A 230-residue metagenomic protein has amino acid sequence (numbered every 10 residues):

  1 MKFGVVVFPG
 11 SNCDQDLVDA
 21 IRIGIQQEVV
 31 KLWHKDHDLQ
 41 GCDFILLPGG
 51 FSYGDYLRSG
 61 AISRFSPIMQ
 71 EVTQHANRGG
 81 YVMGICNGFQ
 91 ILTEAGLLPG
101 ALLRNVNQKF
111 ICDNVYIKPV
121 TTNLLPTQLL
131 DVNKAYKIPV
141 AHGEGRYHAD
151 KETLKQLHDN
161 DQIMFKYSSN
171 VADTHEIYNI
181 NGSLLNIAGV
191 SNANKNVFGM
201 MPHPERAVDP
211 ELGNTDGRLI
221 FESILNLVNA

Functional and structural regions predicted by a protein language model:
M1-I85, L92-P99, N105-I111, K118 (+3 more regions): N-terminal beta1-alpha1 cap of cysteine-dependent amidohydrolase-like domains
G49, C86-N87, H142, H203: Residue-level detector of functionally special positions within alpha-helical transmembrane segments of multi-pass
S52-Y53, F89-I91, Y147, V171: Glycine-rich nucleotide phosphate-binding loop and flanking beta-alpha elements of Rossmann-like dinucleotide-binding
T73-N77, N105-A230: Amide-donor transfer/coupling interface in amidating biosynthetic enzymes
G88-F89, N123: Short, flexible active-site-adjacent loop segments at beta-strand->alpha-helix junctions, enriched in small/polar
